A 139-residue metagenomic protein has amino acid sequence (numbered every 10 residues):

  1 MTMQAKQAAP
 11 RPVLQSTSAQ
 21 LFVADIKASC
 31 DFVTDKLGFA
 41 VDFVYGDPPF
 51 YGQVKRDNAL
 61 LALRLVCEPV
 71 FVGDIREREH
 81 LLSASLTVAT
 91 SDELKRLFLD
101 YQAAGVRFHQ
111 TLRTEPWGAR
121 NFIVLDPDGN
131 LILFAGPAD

Functional and structural regions predicted by a protein language model:
T2-Q20, A40-L125, A135-D139: Vicinal oxygen chelate
V23-K27: Short acidic-aromatic low-complexity motifs
S29-T34, Y101, D126-G129: Conserved active-site tyrosine of GNAT-family acetyltransferases
